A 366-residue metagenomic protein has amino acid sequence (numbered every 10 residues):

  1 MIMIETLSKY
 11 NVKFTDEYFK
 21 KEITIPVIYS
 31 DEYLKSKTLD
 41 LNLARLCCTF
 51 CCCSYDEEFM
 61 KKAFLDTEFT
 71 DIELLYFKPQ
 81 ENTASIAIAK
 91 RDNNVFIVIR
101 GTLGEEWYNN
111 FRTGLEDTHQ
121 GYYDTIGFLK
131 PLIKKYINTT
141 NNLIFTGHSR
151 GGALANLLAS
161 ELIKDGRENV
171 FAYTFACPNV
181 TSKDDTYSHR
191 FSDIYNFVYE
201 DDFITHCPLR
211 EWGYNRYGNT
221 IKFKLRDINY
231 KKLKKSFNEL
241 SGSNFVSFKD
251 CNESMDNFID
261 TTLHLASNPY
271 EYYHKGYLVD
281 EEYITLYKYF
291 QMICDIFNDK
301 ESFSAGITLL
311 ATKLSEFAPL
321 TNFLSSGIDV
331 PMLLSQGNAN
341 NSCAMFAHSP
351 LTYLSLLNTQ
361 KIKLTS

Functional and structural regions predicted by a protein language model:
M1-T146, R150-S366: Non-catalytic, mobile gating and regulatory segments of ester bond hydrolases
